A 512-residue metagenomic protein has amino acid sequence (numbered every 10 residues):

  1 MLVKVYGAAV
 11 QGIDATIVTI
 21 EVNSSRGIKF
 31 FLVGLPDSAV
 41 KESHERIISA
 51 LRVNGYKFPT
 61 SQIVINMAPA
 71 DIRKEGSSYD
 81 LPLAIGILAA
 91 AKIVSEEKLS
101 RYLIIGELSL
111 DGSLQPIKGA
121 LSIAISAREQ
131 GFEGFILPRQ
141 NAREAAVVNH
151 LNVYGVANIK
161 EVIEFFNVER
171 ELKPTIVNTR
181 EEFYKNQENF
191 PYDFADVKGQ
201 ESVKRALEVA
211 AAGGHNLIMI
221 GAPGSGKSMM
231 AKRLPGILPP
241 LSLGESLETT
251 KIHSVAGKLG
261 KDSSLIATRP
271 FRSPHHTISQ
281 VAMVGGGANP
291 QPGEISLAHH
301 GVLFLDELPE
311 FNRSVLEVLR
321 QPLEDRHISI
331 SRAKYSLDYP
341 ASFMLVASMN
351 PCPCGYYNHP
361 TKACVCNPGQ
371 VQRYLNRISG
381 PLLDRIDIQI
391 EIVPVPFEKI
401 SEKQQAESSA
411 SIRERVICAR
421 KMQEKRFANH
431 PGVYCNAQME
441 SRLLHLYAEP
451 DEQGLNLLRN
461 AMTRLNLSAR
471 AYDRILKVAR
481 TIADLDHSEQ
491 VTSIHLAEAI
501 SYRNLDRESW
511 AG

Functional and structural regions predicted by a protein language model:
M1-I218, A222-S225, S331, A471-Y472 (+1 more regions): Peripheral, non-AAA+ core regions of ATP-driven protein-machinery
R26, F58-S61, K98-L99, G131 (+10 more regions): Short loop/turn elements that form and flank the Walker-type P-loop nucleotide-binding site in RecA-like NTPase cores
A39-H44, P59, N66-G76, N289-P290 (+1 more regions): Basic, amphipathic alpha-helical bundle interface domains used for macromolecular binding and assembly
L110, L303-F304, E310-F311: Residues immediately C-terminal
E208, L265, P270, V281-L303 (+1 more regions): Conserved alpha-helical scaffold flanking the Walker A/P-loop in AAA+ ATPase domains
M219-G260: Walker A/P-loop
E245-S279, G286-G287, Y434-R442, A469 (+1 more regions): Conserved inter-motif catalytic segment of the P-loop NTP-binding fold
H300, D306-E307, V318: Walker B catalytic acidic pair
